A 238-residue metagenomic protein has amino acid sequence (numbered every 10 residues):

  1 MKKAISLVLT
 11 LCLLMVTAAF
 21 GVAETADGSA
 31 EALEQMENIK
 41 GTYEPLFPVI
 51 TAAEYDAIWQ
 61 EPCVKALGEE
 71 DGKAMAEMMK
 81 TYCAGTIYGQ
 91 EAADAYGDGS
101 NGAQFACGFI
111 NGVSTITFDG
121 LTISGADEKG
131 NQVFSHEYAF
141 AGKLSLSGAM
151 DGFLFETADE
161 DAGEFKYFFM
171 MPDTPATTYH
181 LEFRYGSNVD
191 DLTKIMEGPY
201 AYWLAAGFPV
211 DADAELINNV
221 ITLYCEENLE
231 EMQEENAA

Functional and structural regions predicted by a protein language model:
K2-A23: Sec-dependent N-terminal signal peptides of Gram-positive bacterial secreted proteins and lipoproteins
L14, E44-P45: Residue-level recognition of well-ordered secondary-structure positions
E24-E44, A238: N-terminal helix-cap/turn-to-beta initiation motif at the start of protein domains
M36, E61-A66, K80-A84, Y88 (+1 more regions): A composition-driven surface/loop motif
E37-K40, A76, K80, N218 (+1 more regions): Generic detector of well-ordered alpha-helical segments enriched in charged/polar residues, highlighting helical
P48-A84: Internal, charge-rich low-complexity segments
Y96-A238: Calycin-type beta-barrel ligand-binding domains and close structural analogs
